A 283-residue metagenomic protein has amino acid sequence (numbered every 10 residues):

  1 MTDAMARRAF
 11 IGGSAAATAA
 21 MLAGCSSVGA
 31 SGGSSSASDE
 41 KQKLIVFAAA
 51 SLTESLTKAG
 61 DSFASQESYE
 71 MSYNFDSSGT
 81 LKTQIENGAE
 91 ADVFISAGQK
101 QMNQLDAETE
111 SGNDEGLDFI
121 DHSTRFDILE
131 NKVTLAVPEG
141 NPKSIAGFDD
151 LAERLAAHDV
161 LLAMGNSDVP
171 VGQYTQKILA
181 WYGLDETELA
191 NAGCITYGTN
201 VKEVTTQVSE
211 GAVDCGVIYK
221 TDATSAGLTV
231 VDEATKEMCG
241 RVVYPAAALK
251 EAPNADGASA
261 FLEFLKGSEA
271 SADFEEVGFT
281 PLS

Functional and structural regions predicted by a protein language model:
T2-A17: N-terminal secretory signal peptides and thylakoid transit peptides that target proteins across membranes
D3, S26-S68, G79, T83 (+4 more regions): Exported/periplasmic ABC-transporter solute-binding proteins
A19, N87-G88, E210: Alpha-helix termination/capping residues and helix-transition junctions
M71: Hydrophobic anchor at the start of a short beta-strand that flanks the dinucleotide cofactor-binding loop
G88, D92-G98, M102-G116, H122-D127: Short beta-strand-centered segments that line the small-molecule binding cleft or hinge of alpha/beta clamshell
V133: Residue-level detector of short, conserved catalytic/binding motifs and their immediate flanks
